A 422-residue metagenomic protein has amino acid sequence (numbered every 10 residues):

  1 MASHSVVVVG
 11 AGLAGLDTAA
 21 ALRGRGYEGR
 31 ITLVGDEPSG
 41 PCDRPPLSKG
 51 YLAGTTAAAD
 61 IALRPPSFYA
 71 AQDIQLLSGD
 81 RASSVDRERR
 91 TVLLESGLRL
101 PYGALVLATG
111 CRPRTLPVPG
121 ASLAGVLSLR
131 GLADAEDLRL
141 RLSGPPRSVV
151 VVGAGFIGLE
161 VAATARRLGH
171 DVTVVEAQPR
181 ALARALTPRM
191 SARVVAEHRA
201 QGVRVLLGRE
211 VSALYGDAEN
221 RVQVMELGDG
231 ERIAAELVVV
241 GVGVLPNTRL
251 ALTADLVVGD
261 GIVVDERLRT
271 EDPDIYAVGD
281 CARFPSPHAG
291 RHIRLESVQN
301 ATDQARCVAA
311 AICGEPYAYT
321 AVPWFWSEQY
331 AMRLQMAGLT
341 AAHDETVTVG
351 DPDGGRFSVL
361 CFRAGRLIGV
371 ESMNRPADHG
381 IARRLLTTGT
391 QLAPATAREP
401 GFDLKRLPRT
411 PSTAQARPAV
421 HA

Functional and structural regions predicted by a protein language model:
M1-V7, A62-V152, E226-G228, V239-G241 (+3 more regions): FAD-binding core/adjacent interface of flavoenzyme oxidoreductases
A2-Q75, T164-A185, I381: Beta1-alpha1 glycine-rich phosphate/pyrophosphate-binding loop at the start of Rossmann-like nucleotide-binding domains
A2-S5, A11, G24, C281-G380: Mid-to-C-terminal Rossmann-like scaffold of FAD/NAD(P)H-dependent oxidoreductases
G10-L13, D36, R130-G131, V152-G155: Glycine-rich Rossmann-fold phosphate-binding loop(s) that bind the pyrophosphate of adenine dinucleotide cofactors
E28-R30, L76-L93, L100, L168-E266: A Rossmann-like FAD-binding core segment of flavoenzymes
S122-P145, G216, R221-E226, G230-D303 (+1 more regions): FAD-site-proximal beta/loop scaffold in flavoenzymes
D137-L186, M190: Rossmann-like NAD(P)H-binding beta-loop-alpha module
E231-V257, M332-Q415, H421: C-terminal catalytic lobe of FAD-dependent flavoproteins
